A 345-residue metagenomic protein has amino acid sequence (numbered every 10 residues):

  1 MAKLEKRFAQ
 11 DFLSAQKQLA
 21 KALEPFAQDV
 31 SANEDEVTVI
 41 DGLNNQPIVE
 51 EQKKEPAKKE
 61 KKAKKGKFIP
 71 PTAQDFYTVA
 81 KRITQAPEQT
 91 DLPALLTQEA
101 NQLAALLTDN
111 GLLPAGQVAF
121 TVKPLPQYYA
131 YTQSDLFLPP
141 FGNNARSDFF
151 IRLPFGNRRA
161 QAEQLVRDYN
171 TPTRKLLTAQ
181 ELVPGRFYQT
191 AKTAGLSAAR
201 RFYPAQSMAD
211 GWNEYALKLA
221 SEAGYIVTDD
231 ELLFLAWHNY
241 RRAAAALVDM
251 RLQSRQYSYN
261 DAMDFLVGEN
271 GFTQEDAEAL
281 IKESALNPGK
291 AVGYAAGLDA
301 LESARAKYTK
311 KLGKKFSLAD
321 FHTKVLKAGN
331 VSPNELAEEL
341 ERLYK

Functional and structural regions predicted by a protein language model:
M1-K345: N-terminal maturation segment of proteins
